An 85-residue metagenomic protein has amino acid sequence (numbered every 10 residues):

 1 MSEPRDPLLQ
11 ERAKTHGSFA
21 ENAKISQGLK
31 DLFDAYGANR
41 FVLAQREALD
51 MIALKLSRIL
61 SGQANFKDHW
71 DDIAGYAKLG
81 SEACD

Functional and structural regions predicted by a protein language model:
M1-D85: Intrinsically disordered, low-complexity regulatory regions that flank transcription factor DNA-binding cores
